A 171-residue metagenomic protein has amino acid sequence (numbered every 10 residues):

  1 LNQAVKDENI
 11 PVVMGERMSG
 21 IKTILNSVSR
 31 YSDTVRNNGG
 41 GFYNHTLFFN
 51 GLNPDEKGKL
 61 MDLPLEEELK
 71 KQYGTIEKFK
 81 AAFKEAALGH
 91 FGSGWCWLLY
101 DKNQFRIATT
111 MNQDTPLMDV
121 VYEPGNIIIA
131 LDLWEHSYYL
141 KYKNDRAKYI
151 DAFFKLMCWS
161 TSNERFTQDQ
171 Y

Functional and structural regions predicted by a protein language model:
L1-Y171: Feature for soluble, non-membrane regions of globular proteins
